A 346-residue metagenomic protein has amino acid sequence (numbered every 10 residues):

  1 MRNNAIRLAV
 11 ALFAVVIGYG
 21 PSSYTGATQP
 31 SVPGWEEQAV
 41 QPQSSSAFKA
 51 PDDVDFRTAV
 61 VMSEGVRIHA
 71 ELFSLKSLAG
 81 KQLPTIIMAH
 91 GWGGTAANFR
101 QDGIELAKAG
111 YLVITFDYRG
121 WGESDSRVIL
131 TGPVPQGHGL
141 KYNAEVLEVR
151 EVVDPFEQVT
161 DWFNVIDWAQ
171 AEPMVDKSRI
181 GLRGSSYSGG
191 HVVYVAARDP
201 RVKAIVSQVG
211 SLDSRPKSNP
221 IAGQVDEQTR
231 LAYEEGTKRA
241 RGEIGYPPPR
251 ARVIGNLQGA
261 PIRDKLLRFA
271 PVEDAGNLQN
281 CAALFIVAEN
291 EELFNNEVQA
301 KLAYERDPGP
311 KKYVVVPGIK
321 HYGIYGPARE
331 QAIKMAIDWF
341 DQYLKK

Functional and structural regions predicted by a protein language model:
W35-K81: N-terminal cap/lid segment of alpha/beta-hydrolase-fold proteins
L83, H90-G94: Active-site glycine-rich loops that stabilize anionic/oxyanionic intermediates across multiple enzyme folds
G93-I104, Y118, V298: The serine-hydrolase catalytic nucleophile loop
L106-R127, G132-Y142: Conserved alpha/beta-hydrolase
V134-P173: Alpha/beta-hydrolase active-site loop
F163-K238: Primarily recognizes the serine-hydrolase "nucleophile elbow" in alpha/beta-hydrolase and SGNH/GDSL folds
Y246-I319, K334: Serine-hydrolase catalytic core
I319-E330: Catalytic histidine-centered segment of alpha/beta-hydrolase-like enzymes
